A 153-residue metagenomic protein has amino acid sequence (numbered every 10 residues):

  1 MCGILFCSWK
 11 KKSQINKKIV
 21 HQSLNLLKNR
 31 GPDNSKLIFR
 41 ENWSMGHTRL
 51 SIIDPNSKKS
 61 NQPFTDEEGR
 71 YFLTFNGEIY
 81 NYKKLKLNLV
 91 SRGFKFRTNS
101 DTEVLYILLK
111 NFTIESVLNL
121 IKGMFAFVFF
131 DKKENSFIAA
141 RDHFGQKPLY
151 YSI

Functional and structural regions predicted by a protein language model:
M1-I153: N-terminus-centric sequence/structural signature that marks the extreme N-terminus and adjacent "lid/interface" module
